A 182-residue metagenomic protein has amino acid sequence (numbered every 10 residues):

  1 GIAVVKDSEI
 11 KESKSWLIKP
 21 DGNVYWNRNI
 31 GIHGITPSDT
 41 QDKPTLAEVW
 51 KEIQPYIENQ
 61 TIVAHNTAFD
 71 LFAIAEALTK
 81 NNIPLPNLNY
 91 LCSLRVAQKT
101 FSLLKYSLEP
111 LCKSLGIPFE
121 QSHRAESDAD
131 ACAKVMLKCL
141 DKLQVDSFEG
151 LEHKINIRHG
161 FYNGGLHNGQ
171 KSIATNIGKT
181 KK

Functional and structural regions predicted by a protein language model:
G1-L88, S102-K105, E109-H123: Conserved non-catalytic scaffold segment of RNase H-like nuclease domains
I2, I74, V96, C132-M136: Buried hydrophobic packing segments
L88-C92, G150-E152: Beta-strand segments within the central parallel beta-sheet cores of soluble alpha/beta enzyme folds
Y90-F101: Catalytic subdomain that performs nucleotidyl-dependent activation
R95, Y106, P110, D130-K134: Residues on a specific face of well-ordered alpha-helices
R124-C139: Acidic, divalent-metal-coordinating active-site segment for phosphoryl/phosphodiester hydrolysis, typified by short
L137-K182: Acidic two-metal-ion nuclease catalytic site recognized across multiple nuclease folds, prominently DnaQ/RNase D-T
